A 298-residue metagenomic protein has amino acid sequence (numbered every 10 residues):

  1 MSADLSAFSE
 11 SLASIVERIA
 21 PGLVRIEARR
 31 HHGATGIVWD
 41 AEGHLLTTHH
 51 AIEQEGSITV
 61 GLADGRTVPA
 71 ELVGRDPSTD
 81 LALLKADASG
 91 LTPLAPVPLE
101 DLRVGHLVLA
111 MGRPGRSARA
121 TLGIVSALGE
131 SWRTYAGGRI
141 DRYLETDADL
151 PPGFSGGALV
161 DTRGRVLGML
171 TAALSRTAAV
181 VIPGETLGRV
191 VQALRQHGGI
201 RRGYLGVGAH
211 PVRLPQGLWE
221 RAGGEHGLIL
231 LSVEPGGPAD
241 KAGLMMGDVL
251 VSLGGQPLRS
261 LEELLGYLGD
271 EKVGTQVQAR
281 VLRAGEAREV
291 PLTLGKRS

Functional and structural regions predicted by a protein language model:
M1-S2, A20, R29-G33, D40-L81 (+1 more regions): Catalytic-histidine neighborhood of serine endopeptidases, predominantly the chymotrypsin-like S1/PA family
D4, S14, E71, R189-S298: C-terminal recognition in membrane/secretory proteostasis and scaffolding
S6-S14, R25-E42, T48, R66-P69 (+4 more regions): A conserved glycine-rich beta-strand in the N-terminal activation segment of trypsin-fold
S14-I15, E71-V73, S89-S117, D149-P151 (+3 more regions): Active-site substrate-binding loop(s) of clan PA
A20-G22, A82, D87-A95, R119-T177 (+3 more regions): Active-site region of chymotrypsin-like
P21-I26, G36, G43, T47 (+17 more regions): Terminal peptide-recognition signature
H32, A41, R75-T79, L128-T134 (+2 more regions): Short, conserved beta-turn/loop elements at beta-strand boundaries and strand-helix junctions
Q54-L72, S89, L102-V108, S117-R133 (+5 more regions): Beta-strand/loop subdomains of soluble extracytoplasmic proteins
